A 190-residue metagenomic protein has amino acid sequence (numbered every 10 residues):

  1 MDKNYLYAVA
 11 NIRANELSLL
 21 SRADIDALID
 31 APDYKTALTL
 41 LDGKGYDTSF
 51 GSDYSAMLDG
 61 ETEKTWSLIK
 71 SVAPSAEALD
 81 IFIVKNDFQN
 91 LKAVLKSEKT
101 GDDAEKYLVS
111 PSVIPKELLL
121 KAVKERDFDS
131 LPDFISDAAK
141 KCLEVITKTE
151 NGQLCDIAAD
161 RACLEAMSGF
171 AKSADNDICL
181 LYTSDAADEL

Functional and structural regions predicted by a protein language model:
M1-S75, N86, P111-E150, L154-N176 (+1 more regions): Conserved hydrophobic core element of enzyme catalytic domains
I81, Y107-V109: Long, charged all-alpha helical bundle/coiled-coil segments in cytosolic proteins
F82-I83, L95: Long, low-complexity, acidic Ser/Pro- and Gly-enriched intrinsically disordered regions in large eukaryotic
V84-K85, S184: Low-complexity, polar/charged sequence tracts that form flexible coils or short amphipathic helices and often embed
F88-G101: Extracellular/lumenal glycan-associated surfaces
D103-E105: Short helix/loop capping segments that flank catalytic or ligand/cofactor-binding pockets
Y182-L190: Single conserved hydrophobic/aromatic residue that forms the stacking wall/gate of nucleotide- or nucleobase-binding
